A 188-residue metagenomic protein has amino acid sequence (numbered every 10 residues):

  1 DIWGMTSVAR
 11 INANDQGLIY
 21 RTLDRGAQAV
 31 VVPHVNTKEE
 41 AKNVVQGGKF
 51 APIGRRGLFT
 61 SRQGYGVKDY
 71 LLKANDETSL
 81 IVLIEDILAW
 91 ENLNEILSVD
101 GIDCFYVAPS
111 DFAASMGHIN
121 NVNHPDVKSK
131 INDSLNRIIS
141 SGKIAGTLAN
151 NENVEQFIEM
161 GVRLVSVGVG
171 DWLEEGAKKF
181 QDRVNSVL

Functional and structural regions predicted by a protein language model:
D1-Q16, Y20-R25, Q46-G54, L72-N75 (+2 more regions): Alpha-helix-loop-beta-strand connector modules within alpha/beta enzyme cores
I11, V32-V35, V167-G170: Short beta->alpha connector loops at strand-helix junctions that form conserved, small/polar/Pro-enriched
A13-N14, N36, A149-E152: Short beta->alpha linker loops
G17, L23, A27-D100, C104 (+2 more regions): Conserved anion-binding
E40-N43, S115-G117, E174-Q181: Short, charged, surface-exposed secondary-structure boundary motifs
G48, R56-G66, T78, I84-E91 (+1 more regions): C-terminal alpha-helical cap/extension of soluble enzyme domains
L80-I81, N120-V122: Surface-exposed cleft-lining segments at the edges of enzyme active sites
